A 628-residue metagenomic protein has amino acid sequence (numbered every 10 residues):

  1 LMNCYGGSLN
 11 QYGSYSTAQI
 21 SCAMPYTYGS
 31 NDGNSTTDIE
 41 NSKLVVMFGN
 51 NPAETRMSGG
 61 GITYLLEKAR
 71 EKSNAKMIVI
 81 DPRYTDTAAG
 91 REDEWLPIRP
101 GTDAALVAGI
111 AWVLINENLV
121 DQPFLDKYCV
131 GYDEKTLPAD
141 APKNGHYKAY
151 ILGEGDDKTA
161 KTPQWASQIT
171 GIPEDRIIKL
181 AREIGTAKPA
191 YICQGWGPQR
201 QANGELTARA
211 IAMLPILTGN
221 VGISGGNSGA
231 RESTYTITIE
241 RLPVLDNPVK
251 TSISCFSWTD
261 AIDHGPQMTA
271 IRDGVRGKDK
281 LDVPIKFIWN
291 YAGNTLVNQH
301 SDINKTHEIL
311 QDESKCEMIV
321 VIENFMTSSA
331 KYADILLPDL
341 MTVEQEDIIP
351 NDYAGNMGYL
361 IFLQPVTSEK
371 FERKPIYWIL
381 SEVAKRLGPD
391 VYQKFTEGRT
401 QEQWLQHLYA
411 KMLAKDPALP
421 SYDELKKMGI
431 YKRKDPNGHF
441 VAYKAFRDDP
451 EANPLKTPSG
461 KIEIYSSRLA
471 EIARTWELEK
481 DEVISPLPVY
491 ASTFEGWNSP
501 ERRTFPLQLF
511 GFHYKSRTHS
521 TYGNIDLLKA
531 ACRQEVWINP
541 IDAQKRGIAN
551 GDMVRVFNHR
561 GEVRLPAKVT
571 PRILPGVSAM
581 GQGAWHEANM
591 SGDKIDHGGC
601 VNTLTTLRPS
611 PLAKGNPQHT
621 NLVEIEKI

Functional and structural regions predicted by a protein language model:
L1-A75, V79-I80, T87, A105 (+3 more regions): Extended redox/cofactor-interaction regions of prokaryotic respiratory oxidoreductases
F48-N51, G90-E92, K143-Y147, T159-W165 (+3 more regions): Flexible glycine/proline-enriched surface loops and loop-helix/loop-strand junctions
K72, K76-I78, R83-A187: Long, well-ordered, tryptophan-enriched scaffold segments
K127-Y132, E183-I184, N227-T238, T396-L413 (+1 more regions): A glycine-rich phosphate-binding loop feature that marks nucleotide/adenosyl-phosphate handling sites
K135-T136, A141-Q267: Active-site phosphate/pyrophosphate-binding segments
E308, S314-M318, N324-T327, F362-A384 (+1 more regions): Phosphate/diphosphate-binding loops
V343-E369, I379, A384-R386, Y465: Glycine/threonine-rich phosphate-binding loop and adjacent beta-strand/alpha-helix elements that clamp
I376-M428, S520-Y522, D526-W537, I541-I628: Long, contiguous, secondary-structure-rich segments that constitute the structural scaffold of globular domains
